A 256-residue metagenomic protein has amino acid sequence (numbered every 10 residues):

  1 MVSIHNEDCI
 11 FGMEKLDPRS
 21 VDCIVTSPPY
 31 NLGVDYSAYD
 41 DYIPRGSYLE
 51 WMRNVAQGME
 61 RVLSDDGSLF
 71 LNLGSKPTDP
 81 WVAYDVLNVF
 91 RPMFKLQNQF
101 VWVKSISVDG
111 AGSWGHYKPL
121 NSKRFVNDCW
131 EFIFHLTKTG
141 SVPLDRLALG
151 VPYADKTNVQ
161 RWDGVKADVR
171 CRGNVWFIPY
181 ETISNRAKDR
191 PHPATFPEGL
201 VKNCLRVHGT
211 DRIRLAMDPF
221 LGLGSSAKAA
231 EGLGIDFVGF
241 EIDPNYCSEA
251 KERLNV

Functional and structural regions predicted by a protein language model:
M1-E249: Core catalytic lobe of class I
K251-V256: Class I S-adenosyl-L-methionine-dependent methyltransferase module
